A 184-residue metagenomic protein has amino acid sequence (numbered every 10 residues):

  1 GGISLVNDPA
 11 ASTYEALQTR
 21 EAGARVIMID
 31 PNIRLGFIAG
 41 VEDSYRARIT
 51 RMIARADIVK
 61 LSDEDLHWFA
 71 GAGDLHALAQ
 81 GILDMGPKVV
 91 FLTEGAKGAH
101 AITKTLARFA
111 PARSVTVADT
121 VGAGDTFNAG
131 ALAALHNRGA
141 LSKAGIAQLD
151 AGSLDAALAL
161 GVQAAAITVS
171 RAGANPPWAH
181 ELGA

Functional and structural regions predicted by a protein language model:
G2-G81, K97-G98: Conserved beta-alpha-beta core of the PfkB/ribokinase-like small-molecule kinase fold
T19-R20, G71-A184: Conserved phosphate-binding/catalytic region of the ribokinase-like
